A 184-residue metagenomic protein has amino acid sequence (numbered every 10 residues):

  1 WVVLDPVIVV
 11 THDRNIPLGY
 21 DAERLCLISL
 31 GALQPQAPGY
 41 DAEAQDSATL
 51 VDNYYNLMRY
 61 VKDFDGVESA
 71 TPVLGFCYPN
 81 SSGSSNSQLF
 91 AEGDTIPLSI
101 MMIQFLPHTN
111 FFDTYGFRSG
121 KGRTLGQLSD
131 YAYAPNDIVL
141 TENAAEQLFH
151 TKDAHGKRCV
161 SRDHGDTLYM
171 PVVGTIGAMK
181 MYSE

Functional and structural regions predicted by a protein language model:
W1-L4: Hydrophobic membrane-insertion alpha-helices, especially the h-region of bacterial N-terminal signal peptides
P6-E92: Membrane-proximal extracellular/periplasmic loop immediately following the first transmembrane helix
D63-S69, V73-E184: Mid-to-C-terminal secondary-structure elements that act as membrane-proximal/extracytoplasmic interface segments
